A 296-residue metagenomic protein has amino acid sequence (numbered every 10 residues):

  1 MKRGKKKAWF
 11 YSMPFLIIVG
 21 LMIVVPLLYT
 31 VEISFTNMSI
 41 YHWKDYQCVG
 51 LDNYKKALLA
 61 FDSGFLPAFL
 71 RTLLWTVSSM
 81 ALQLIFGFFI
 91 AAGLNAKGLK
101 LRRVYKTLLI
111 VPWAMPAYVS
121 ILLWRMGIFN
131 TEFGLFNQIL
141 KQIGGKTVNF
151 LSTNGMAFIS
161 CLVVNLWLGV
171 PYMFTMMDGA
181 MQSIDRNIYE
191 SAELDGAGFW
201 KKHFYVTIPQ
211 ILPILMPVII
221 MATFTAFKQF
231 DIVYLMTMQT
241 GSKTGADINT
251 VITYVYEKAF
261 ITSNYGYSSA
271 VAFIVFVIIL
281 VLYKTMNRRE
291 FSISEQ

Functional and structural regions predicted by a protein language model:
K2-Q296: A structural signal for multi-pass alpha-helical bundles of membrane permease subunits that mediate small-molecule
